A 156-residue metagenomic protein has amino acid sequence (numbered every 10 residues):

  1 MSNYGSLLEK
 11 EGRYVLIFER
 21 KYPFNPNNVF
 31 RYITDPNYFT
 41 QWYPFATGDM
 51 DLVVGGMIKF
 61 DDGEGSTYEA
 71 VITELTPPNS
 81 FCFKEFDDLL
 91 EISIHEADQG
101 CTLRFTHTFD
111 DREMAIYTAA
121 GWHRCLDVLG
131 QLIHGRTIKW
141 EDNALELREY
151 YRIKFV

Functional and structural regions predicted by a protein language model:
M1-A46: Hydrophobic ligand-binding cavity/cleft-lining segments
S6, D49, V71, E91-S93: Short, surface-exposed charged micro-motifs
K10, L75, S93-A97: Short beta-strand micro-motifs enriched in acidic
R13-V15, M57, P78-S80, D98-T102: A generic structural signal for beta-strand entry/edge sites
K21, T40-E85: Glycine-rich portal/gate segments that line the openings of hydrophobic small-molecule binding cavities
V29-F30, F39, I58, I72 (+3 more regions): Hydrophobic pocket/interface hotspot
C82-I133: Beta-strand/loop substructures that line and gate deep hydrophobic ligand-binding cavities in soluble
I133-V156: Short, highly charged C-terminal tails/helix-capping segments
